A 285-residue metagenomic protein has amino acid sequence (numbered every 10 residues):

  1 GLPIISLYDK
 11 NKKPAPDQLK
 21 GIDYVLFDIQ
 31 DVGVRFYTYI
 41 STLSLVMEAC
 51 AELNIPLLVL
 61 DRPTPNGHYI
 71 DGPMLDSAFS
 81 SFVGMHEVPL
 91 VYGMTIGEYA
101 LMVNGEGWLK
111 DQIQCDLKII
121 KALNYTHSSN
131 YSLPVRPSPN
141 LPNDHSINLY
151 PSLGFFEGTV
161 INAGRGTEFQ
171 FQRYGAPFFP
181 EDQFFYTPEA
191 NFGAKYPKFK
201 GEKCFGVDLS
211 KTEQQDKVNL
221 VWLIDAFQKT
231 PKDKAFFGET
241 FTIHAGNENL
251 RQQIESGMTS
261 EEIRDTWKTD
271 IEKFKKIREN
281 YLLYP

Functional and structural regions predicted by a protein language model:
G1-G21, V34: Glycine-rich oxoanion-binding loops at beta->alpha junctions
I22-V32, L58-D61: Short acidic catalytic loops
D31-L43: Glycine/threonine-rich flexible loop motifs
E52-P56: A short helix->loop->beta-strand "cap" motif at the edges of active sites that frequently abuts
L58-S80: Glycine-rich, charge-decorated loop segments at or immediately adjacent to ligand/cofactor-binding or catalytic sites
F79-Y150: Conserved anion/nucleotide-ligand pocket segment
L123-F199: Glycine-rich, aromatic-lined ligand/substrate-binding cores of catalytic and carbohydrate-binding domains
F169-K268: Conserved functional hotspot residues or short segments at active or partner-binding sites across diverse domains
